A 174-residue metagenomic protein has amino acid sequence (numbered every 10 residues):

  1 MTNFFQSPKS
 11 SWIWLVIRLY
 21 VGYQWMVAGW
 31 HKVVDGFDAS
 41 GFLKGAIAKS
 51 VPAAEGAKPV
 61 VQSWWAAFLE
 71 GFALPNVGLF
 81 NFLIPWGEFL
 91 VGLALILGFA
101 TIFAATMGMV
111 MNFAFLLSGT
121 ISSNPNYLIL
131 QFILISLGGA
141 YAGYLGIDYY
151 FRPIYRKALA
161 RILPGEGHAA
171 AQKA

Functional and structural regions predicted by a protein language model:
M1-L90, L97-A174: Extended, low-polarity transmembrane helix blocks
